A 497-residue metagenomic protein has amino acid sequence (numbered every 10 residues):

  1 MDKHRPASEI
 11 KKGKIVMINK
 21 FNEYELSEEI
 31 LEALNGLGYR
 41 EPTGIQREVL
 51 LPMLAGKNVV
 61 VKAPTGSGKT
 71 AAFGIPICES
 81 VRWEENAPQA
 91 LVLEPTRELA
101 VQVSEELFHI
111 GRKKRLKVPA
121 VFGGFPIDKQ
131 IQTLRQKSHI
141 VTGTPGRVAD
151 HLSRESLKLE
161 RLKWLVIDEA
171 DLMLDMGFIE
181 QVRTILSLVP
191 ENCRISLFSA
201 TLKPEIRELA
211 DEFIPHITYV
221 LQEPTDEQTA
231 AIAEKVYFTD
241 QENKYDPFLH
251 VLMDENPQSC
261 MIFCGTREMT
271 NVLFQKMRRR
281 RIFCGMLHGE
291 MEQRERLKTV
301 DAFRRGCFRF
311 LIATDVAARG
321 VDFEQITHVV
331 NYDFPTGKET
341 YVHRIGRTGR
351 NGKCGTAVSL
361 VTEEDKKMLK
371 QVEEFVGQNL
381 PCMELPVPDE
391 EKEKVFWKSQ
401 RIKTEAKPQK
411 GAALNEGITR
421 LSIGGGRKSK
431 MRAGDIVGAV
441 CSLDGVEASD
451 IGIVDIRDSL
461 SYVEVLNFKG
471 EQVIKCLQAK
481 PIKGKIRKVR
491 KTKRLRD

Functional and structural regions predicted by a protein language model:
D2-K398, I402-D497: Conserved helicase RecA-like core
